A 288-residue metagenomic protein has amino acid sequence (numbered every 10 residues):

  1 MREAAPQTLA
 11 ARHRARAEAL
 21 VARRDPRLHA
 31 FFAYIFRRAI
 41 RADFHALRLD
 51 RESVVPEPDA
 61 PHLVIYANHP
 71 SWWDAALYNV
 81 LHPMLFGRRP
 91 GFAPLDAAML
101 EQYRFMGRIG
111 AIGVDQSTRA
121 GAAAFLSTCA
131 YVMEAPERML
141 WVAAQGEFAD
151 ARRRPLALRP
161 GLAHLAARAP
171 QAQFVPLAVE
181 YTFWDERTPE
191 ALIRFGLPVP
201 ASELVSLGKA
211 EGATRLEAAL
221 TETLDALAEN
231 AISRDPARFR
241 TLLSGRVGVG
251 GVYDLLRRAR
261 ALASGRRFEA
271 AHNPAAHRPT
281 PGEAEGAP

Functional and structural regions predicted by a protein language model:
R2-R24, A123-P288: Non-catalytic C-terminal accessory region of glycerolipid acyltransferases and related lyso-lipid remodeling enzymes
H29-H69: Helix-to-loop junction immediately C-terminal to a conserved catalytic motif
A33, A75, A123-S127: Short, well-ordered alpha-helical scaffold segments within catalytic/effector domains
A39-H45, Q116-G121, R152-R153: Short, flexible loop segments at the rims of nucleotide/cofactor-binding pockets, characterized by
R41-F44, R88, M106-R108, A169: Short, well-ordered coil/turn elements that cap or connect secondary structure elements
D50-E52, P94-D96, V114-Q116, L177 (+1 more regions): Conserved beta-strand termini and adjacent loop/short-helix elements that scaffold enzyme active sites in alpha/beta
V54, A98-L100, T118, Y181-F183 (+1 more regions): Residue-level detector of flexible, active-site-proximal loop/helix-junction positions within diverse enzyme catalytic
E57-R119: Catalytic core of membrane glycerolipid acyltransferases/transacylases, capturing the structured, soluble-facing
